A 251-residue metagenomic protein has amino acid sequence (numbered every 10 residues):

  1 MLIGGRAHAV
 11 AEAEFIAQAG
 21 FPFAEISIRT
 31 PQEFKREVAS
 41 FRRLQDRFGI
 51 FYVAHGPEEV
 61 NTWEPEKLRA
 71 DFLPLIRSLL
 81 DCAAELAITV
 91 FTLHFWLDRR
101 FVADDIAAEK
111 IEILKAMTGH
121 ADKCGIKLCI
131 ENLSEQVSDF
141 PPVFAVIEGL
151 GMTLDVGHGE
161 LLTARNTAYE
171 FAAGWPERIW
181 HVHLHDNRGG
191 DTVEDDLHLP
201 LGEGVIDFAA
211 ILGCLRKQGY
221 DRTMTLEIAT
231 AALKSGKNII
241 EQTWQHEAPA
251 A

Functional and structural regions predicted by a protein language model:
M1-L2, A9-A17, A87, V137-L154 (+1 more regions): Histidine-acidic metal/acid-base catalytic patches
M1-L80, A84, G151, P249-A251: N-terminal pre-domain/capping segments
G5-A7, I26-T30, Y52-E58, L93-F95 (+4 more regions): A cross-domain feature marking catalytic cores of carbohydrate-active enzymes and several ubiquitous metabolic/repair
P22-F23, F51, T89, K127 (+1 more regions): Residue-level detector of anion-binding/catalytic polar loops
V38-R42, L68-R77, I106-K115, A164-A173 (+1 more regions): Charged helix-capping and loop-helix junction motifs
R42-E59, I111-A121, I147, F208-G213: Alpha-helix-loop-beta-strand connector modules within alpha/beta enzyme cores
V60-E66, R99-A103, L162, G190-H198: A short acidic, helix-capping loop that chelates divalent metal ions and anchors anionic groups
E64-G151: Active-site acidic/histidine proton-transfer and metal-coordination neighborhood in alpha/beta enzyme cores
